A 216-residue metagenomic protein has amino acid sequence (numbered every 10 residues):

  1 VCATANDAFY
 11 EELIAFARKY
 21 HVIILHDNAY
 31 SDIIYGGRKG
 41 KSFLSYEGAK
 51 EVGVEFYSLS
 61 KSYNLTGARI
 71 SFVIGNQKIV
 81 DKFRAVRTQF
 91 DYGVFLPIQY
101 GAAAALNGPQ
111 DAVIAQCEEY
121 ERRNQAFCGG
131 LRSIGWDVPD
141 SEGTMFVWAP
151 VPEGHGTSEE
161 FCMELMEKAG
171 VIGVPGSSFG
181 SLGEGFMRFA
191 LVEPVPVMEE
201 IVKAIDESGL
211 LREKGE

Functional and structural regions predicted by a protein language model:
V1-E216: PLP-dependent class I/II
